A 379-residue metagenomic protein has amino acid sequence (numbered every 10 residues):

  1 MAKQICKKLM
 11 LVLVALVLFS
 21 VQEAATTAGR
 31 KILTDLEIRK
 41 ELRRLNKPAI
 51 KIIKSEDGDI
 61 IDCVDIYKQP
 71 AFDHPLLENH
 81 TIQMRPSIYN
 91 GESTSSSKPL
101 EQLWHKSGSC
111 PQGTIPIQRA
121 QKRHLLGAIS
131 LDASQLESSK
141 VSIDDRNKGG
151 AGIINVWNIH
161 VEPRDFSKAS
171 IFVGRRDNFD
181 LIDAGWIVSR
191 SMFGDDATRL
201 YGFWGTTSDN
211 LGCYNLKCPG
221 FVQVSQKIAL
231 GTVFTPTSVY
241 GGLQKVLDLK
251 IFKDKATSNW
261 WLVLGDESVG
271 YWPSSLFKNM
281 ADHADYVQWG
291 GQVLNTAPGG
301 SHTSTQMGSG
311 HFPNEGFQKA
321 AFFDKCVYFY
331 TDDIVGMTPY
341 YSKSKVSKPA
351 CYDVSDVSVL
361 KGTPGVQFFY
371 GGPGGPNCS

Functional and structural regions predicted by a protein language model:
A2-S379: Exposed, interaction-prone regions of secreted/extracellular proteins
